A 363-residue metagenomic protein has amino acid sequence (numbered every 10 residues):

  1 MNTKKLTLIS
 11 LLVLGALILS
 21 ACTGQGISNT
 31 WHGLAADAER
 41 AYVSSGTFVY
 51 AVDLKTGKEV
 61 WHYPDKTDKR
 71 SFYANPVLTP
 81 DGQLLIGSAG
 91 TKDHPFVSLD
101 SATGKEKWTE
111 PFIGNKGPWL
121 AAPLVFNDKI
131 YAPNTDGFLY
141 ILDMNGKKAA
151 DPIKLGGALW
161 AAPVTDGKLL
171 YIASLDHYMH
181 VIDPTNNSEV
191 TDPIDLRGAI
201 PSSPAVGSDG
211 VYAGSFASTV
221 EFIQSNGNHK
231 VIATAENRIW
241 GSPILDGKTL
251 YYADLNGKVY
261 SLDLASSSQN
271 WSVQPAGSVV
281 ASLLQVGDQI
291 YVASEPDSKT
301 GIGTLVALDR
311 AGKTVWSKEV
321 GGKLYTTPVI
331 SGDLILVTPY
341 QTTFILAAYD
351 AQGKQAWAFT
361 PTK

Functional and structural regions predicted by a protein language model:
M1-I9: Bacterial N-terminal signal peptides that target proteins for export
C22-H32, E39-R40, F48, T56-D68 (+10 more regions): Aromatic (tryptophan-biased) beta-strands that constitute blades/sheets of beta-rich domains
Q25-V49, S71-V97, K116-Y140, M144 (+6 more regions): Repeat-blade elements of multi-bladed beta-propeller folds
D53, D100, D143, D183 (+4 more regions): Structural recognition of the beta-propeller blade-terminating site
